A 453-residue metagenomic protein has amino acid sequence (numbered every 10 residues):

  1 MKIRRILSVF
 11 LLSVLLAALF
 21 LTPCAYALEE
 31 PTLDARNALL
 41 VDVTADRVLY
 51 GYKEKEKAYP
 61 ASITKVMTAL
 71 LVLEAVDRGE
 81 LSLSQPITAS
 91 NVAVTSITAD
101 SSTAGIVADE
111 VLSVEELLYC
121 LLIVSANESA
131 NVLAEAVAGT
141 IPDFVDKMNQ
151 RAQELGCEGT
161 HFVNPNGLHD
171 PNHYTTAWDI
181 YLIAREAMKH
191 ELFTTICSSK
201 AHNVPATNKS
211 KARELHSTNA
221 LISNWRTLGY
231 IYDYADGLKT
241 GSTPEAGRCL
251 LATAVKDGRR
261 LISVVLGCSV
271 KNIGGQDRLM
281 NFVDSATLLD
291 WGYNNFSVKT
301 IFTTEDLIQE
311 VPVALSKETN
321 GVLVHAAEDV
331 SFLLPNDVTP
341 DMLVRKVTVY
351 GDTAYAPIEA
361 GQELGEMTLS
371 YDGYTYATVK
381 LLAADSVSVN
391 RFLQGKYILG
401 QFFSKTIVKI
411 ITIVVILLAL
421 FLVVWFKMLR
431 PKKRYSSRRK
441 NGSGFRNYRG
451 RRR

Functional and structural regions predicted by a protein language model:
M1, L112, Q401-F402: Membrane-helix interfacial "entry" motifs
M1-L11: Bacterial N-terminal signal peptides that target proteins for export
S13-A18, L418-L422: Alpha-helical transmembrane segments
L16-Y26: C-terminal segment of classical bacterial N-terminal signal peptides
C24-W178, L182-E191, T195-I196: Active-site-adjacent loops and short helices of periplasmic peptidoglycan-processing enzymes
C157-H161, H169-Y174, W178-V414, L418-Y435: Domain-terminus/edge residues, biased toward the C-terminal soluble/receptor-binding domains of extracytoplasmic
P431-R453: Cytoplasmic C-terminal tails of single-pass
